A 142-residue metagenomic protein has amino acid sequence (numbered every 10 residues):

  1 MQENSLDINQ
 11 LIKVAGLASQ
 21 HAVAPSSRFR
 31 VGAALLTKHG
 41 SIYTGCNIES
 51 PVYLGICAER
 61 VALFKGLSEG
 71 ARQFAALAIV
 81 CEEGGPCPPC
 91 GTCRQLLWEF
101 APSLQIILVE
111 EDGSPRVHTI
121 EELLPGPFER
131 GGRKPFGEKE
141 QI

Functional and structural regions predicted by a protein language model:
Q2-A24, E69-I142: C-terminal binding/interaction regions
V14-L17, A58-G66: Short, well-ordered amphipathic alpha-helical segments that serve as non-catalytic structural scaffolds within diverse
S26-R28: Charged, well-structured alpha/beta interaction segments
R30, Y43, Y53, P89: Short glycine/serine/threonine-biased micro-segments
R30-T37: Short beta-strand scaffold segments in enzyme catalytic cores
S41-I42, P115: Hydrophobic "anchor" residues
C46-V61: Compact, glycine-rich, soluble single-domain proteins
